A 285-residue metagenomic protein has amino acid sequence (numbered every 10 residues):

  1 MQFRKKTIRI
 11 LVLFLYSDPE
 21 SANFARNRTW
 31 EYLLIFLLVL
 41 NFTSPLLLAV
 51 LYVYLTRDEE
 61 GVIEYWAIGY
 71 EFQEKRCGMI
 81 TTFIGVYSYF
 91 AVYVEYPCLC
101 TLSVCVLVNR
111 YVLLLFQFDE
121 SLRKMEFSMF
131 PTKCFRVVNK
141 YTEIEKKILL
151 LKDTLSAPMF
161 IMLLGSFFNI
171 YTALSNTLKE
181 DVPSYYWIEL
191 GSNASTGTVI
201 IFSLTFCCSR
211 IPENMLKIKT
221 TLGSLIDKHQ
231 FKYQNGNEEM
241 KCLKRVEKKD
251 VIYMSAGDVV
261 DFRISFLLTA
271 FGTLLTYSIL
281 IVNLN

Functional and structural regions predicted by a protein language model:
M1-K6, Y89-L113, G197-I211: Hydrophobic alpha-helical membrane-embedded segments
Q2, K6-L15, M215-T221: Hydrophobic alpha-helical segments characteristic of transmembrane helices
T7-A25, I63-C77, R136-E145, K241-M254: Membrane-proximal N-terminal segments immediately preceding the first transmembrane helix
S17-L102, F116-C134, T172-V199: Helix-loop-helix junctions within predominantly alpha-helical proteins
F36, L40, P131-N285: Terminal membrane-anchoring module of integral membrane proteins
P45, A49-D58, V106, F206 (+2 more regions): Short hydrophobic alpha-helical membrane-anchoring segments
L107-F127, L222-L225: Short, non-transmembrane cytosolic segments of multipass membrane proteins
